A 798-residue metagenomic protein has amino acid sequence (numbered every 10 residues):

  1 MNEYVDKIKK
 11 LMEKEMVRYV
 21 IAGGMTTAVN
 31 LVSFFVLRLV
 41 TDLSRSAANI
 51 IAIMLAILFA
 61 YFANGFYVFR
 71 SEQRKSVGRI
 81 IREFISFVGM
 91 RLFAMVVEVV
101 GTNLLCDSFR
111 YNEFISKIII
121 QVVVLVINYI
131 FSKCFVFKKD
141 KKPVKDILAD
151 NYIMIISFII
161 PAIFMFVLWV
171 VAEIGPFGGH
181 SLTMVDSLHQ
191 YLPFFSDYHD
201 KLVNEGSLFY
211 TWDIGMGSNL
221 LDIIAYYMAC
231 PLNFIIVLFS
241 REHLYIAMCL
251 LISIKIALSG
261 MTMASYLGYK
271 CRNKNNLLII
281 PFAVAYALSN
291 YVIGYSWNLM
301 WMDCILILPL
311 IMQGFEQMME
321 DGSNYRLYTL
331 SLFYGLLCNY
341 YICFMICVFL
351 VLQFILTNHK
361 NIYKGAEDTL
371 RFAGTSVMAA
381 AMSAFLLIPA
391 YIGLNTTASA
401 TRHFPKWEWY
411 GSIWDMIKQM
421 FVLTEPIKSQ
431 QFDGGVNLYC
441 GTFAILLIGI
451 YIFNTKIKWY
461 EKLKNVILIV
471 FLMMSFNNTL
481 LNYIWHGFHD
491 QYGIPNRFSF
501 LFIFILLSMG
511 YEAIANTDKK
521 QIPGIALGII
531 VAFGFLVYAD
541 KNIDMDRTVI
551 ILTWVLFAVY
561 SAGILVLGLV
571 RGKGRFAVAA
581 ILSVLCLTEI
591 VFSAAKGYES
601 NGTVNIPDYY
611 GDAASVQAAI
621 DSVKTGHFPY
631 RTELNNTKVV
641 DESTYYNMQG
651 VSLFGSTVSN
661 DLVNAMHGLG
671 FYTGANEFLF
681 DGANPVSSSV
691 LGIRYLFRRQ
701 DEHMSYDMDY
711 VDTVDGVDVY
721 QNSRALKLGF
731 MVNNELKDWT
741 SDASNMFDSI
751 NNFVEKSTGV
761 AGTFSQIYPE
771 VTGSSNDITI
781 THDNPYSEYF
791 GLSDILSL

Functional and structural regions predicted by a protein language model:
M1-E3, I8, K142-I174, R371 (+2 more regions): Start-transfer (signal-anchor) and selected internal transmembrane alpha helices of multi-pass inner/ER membrane
K142-L148, K270-R272, E316-R326, I355-L370 (+2 more regions): Membrane-interface junctions at the ends of membrane-embedded or membrane-associated helices
P161-M263, V284-I305, L394-A398, W407-F432 (+3 more regions): Membrane-interface coil-to-helix junctions
V185, Q190, S196-D200, P231 (+8 more regions): Periplasmic/ER-lumenal interhelical loops and adjacent helix-loop junctions in multi-pass membrane proteins
L221-Y226, I246-L258, L278, A285-P309 (+5 more regions): Membrane-interface micro-motifs in multi-pass membrane enzymes
L238, R547, A577-L798: Soluble catalytic regions of membrane-associated enzymes that act on cell-envelope and secretory-pathway components
S253-K270, N275-K360, R371-T396, A532-V537: Membrane-embedded helix bundles of polyisoprenyl
I342, L463-L480, H489-S615: Contiguous transmembrane helix-bundle modules in multi-pass membrane proteins
